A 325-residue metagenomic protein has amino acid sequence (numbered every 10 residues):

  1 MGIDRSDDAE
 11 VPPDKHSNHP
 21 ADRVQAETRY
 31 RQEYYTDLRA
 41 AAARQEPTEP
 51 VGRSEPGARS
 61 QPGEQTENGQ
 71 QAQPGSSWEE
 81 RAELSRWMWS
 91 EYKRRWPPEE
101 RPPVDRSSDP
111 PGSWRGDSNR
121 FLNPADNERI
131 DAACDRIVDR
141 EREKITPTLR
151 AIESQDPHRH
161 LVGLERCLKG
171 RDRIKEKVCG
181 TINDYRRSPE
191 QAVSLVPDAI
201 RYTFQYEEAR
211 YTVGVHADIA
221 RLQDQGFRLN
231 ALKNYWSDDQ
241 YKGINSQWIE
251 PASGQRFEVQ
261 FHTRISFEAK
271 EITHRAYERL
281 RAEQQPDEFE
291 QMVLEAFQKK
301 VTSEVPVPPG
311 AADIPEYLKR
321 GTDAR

Functional and structural regions predicted by a protein language model:
G2-L195, H216, E271, E283-D287 (+1 more regions): Charge-rich, low-complexity segments
R186-R325: Long beta-strand-rich cores associated with HINT superfamily self-processing modules
